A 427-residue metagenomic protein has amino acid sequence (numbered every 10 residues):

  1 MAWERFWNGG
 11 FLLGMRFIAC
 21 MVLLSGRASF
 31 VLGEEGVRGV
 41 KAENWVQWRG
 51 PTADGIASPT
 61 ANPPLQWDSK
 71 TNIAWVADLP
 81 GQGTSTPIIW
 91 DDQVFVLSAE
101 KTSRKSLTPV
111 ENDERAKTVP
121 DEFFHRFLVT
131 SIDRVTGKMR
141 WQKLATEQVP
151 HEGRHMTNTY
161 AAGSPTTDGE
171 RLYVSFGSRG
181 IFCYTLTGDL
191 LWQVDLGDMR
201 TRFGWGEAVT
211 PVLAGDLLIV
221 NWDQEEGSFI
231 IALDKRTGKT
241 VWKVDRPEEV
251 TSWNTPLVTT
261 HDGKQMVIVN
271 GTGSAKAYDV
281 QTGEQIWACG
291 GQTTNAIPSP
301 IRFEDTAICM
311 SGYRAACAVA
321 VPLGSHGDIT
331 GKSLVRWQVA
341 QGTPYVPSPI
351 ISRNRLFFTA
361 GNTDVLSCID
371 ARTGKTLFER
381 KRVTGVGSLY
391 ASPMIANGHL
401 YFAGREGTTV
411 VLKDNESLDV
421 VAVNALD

Functional and structural regions predicted by a protein language model:
M1-L13: N-terminal secretory signal peptides that target proteins for export/translocation
R5-W7, V22, V31: Compositionally biased non-globular segments, especially hydrophobic aliphatic-rich helices of signal peptides
G14-R27: Bacterial N-terminal signal peptides
F30-D427: Noncatalytic, solvent-exposed loop/strand surfaces of beta-propeller-type extracellular/periplasmic domains
